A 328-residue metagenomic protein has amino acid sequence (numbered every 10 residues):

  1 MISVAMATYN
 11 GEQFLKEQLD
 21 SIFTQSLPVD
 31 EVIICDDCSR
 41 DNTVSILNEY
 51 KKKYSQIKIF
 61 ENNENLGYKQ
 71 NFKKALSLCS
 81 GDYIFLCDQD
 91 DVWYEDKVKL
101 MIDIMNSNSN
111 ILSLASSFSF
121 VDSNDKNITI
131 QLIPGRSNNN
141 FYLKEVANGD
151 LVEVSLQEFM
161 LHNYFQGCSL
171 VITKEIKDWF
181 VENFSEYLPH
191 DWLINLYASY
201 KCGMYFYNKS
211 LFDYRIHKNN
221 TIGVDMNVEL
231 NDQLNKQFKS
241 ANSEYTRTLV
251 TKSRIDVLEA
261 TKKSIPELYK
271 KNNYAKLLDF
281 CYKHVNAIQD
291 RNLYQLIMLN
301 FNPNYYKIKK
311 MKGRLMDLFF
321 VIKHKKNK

Functional and structural regions predicted by a protein language model:
M1-E229: Nucleotide-sugar donor-binding/catalytic module of glycosyltransferases that assemble extracellular/cell-envelope
L188, W192, Y200, M204 (+1 more regions): C-terminal subregions of glycosyltransferases and related glycan-biosynthesis enzymes
